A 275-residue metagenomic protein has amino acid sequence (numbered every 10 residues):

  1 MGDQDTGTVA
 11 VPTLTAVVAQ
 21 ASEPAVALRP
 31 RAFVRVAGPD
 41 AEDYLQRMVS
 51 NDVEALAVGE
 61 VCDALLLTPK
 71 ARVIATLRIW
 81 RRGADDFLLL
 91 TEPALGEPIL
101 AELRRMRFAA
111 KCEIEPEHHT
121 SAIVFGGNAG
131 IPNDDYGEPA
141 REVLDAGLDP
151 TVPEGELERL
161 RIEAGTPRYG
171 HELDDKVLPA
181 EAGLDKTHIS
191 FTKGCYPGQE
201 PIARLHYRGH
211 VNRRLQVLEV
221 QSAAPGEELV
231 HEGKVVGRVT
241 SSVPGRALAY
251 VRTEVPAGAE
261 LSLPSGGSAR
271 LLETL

Functional and structural regions predicted by a protein language model:
M1-I74, G83-A84: Acidic, proline/glycine-enriched N-terminal capping motif
G2-V9, L77, V177, A182-I189 (+2 more regions): Glycine-rich, small/acidic residue-mixed loop/short-helix segments
T15-A21, L65-T76, R107-F108, N128-I131 (+2 more regions): Short amphipathic beta-strand starts and helix->beta connectors
P24-V26, P30-R35, R78-R168, H231: Acidic, low-complexity central loop/insert segments
D40-L45, G96-L100, A146-T151, A223-E228 (+1 more regions): Short, conserved charged micro-motifs
M48-E54, L103-F108, H206, E219 (+1 more regions): Short, solvent-exposed amphipathic alpha-helical segments in soluble enzyme and RNA/protein-processing domains
S50-D52, L95-E97, H210: Short, surface-exposed beta-strand-loop junctions and turns on beta-sheet-rich folds
R141-L215: Anionic-ligand-binding alpha/beta catalytic cores of soluble enzymes and soluble regulatory domains that recognize
